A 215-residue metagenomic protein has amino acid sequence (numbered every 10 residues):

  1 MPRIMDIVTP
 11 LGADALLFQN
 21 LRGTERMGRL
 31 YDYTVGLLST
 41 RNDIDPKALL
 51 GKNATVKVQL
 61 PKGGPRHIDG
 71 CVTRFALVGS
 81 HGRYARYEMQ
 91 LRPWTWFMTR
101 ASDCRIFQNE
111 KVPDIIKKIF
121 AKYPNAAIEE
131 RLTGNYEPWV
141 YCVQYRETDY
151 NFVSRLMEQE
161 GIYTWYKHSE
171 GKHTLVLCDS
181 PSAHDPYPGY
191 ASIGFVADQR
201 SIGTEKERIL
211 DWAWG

Functional and structural regions predicted by a protein language model:
M1-G215: Amphipathic alpha-helical and helix-coil boundary elements used as assembly and membrane-proximal scaffolds
